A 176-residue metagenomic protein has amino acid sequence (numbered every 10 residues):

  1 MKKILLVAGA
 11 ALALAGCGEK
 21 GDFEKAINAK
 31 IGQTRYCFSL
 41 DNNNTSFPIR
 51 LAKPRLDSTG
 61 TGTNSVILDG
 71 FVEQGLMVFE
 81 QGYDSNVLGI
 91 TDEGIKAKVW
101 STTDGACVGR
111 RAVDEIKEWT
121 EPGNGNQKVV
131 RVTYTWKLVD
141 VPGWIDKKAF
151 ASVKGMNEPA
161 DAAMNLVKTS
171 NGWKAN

Functional and structural regions predicted by a protein language model:
M1-I4: Positively charged n-region of N-terminal signal peptides that target proteins for export
L14-G16: C-terminal motif of bacterial Sec signal peptides marking the signal peptidase cleavage site
G18-E24: Bacterial lipoprotein signal-peptidase II cleavage site
K25-S46: Post-signal peptide N-terminal segment of mature Sec-exported envelope proteins
K53-Q74, C107-R111, W136, E158-P159: Short amphipathic alpha-helical interaction segments
L68, Q74-V113, W119: Accessory beta->alpha helical hairpin/"wing" motif in late/C-terminal subdomains of nucleic-acid enzymes
R131-W136, G155-N176: Short beta-strand edge/turn micro-motifs at domain boundaries
T135-M156: Short, cysteine-centered beta-strand-loop-beta hairpins and adjacent loop/turn segments enriched in charged/polar
